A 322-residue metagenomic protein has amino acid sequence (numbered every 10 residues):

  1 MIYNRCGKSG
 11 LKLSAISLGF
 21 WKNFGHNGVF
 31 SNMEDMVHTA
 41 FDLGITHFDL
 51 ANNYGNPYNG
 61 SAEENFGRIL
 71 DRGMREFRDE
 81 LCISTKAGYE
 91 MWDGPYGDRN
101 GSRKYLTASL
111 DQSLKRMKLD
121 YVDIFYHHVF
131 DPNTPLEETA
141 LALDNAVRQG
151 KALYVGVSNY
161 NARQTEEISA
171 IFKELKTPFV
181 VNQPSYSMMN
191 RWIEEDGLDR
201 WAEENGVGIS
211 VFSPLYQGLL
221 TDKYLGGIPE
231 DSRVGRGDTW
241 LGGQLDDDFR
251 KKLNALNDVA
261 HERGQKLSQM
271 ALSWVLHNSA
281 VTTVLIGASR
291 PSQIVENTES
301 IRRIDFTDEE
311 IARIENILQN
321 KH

Functional and structural regions predicted by a protein language model:
M1-L81: N-terminal binding-site loop/beta-alpha segment at the start of enzyme catalytic domains that lines or forms
G7-G25, S84-D98, Y121, Y126: N-terminal small/glycine-rich loop or linker at the start of catalytic domains across soluble metabolic enzymes
S14-L18, F48-L50, L81-T85, F125-H127 (+4 more regions): Hydrophobic faces of well-ordered beta-strands that scaffold small-molecule active sites in alpha/beta enzyme cores
G28-A40, G101-M117, T165-S169: Short, acidic/polar
G28-D35, Y58-S61, N65, G97-Y105 (+3 more regions): Alpha-helix N-cap and loop-to-helix initiation/capping positions
T39, L43, R116-M117, Q149-G150 (+1 more regions): Structural motif
L114-T134: Active-site groove signature of glycoside hydrolases
T134-H322: Beta/alpha (TIM)-barrel catalytic core signal, keyed to glycine-rich beta->alpha loops juxtaposed to Asp/Glu that bind
